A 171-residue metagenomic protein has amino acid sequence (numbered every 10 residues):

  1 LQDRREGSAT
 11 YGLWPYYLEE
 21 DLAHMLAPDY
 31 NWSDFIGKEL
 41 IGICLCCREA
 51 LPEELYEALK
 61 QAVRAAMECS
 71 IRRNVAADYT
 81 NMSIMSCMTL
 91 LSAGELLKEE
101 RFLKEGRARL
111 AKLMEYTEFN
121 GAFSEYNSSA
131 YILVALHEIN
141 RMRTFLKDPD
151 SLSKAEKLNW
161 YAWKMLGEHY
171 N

Functional and structural regions predicted by a protein language model:
L1-L146: Aromatic-lined, polymer-binding surfaces characteristic of secreted/periplasmic polysaccharide-degrading enzymes
S129-L136, N140-N171: Extended amphipathic alpha-helical segments with heptad-repeat/coiled-coil character used for oligomerization, fusion
